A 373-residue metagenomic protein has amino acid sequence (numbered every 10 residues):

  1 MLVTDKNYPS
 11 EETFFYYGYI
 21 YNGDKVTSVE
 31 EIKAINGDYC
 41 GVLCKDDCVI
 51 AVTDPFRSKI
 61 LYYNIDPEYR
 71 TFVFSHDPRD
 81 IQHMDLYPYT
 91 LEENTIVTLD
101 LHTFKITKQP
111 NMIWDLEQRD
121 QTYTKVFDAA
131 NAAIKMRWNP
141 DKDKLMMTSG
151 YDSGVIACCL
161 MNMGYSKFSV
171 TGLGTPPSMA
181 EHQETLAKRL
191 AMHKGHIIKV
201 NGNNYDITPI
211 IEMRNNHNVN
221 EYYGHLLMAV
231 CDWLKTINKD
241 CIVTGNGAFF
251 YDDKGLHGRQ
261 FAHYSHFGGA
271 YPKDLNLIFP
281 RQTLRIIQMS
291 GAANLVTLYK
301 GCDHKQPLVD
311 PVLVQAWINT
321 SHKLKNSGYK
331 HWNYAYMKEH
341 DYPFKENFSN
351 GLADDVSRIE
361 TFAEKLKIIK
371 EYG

Functional and structural regions predicted by a protein language model:
M1-K199, N203-N204: Cysteine-centered catalytic environments shared across enzyme families
F104-K105, P343-K345: Short, charged low-complexity linker/loop segments at the C-terminal edge of domains
W114-F344, V356-I368: ATP-dependent adenylate-handling active sites, centered on carboxylate activation for C-N bond formation
F348-N350: Cytosolic regulatory/linker segments at or just downstream of nucleotide-handling modules in signal-transduction
G373: Acidic, carboxylate-rich catalytic segments that either coordinate divalent cations
